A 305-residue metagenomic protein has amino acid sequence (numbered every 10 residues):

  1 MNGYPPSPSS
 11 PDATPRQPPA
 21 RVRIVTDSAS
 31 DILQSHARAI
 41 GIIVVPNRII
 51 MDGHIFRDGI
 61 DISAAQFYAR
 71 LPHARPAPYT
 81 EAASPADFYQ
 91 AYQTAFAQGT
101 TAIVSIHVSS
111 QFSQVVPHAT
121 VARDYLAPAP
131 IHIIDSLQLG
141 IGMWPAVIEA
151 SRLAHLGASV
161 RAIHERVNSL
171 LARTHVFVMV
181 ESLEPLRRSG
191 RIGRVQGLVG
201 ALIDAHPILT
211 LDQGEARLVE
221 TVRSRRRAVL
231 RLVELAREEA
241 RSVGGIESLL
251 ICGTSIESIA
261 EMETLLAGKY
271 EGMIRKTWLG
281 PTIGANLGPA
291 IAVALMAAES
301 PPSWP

Functional and structural regions predicted by a protein language model:
M1, A64-A65, P85, Y89 (+2 more regions): Generic intrinsically disordered, low-complexity segments enriched for polar/acidic and small residues
G3-P6, P11-R23, A29-I43, N47-R48 (+3 more regions): Mixed-charge interfacial surface used for oligomerization/domain docking and macromolecular partner engagement
Y4, Y68, Y79, Y89-Y92 (+2 more regions): Sequence-level detector for tyrosine residue identity
V22-D87: N-terminal glycine-rich anion-binding loop in soluble enzyme alpha/beta folds
R70-H73, T101-S105, Y125-S136: Glycine/charged-rich beta-loop-alpha catalytic/anionic-binding loops adjacent to active sites
L71-P72, F96, A154, R187: Hydrophobic residues in alpha-helical segments
A74-H118, V160, H164, L171: Glycine-rich phosphate- or other oxyanion-binding loops that anchor nucleotides, phosphorylated ligands
